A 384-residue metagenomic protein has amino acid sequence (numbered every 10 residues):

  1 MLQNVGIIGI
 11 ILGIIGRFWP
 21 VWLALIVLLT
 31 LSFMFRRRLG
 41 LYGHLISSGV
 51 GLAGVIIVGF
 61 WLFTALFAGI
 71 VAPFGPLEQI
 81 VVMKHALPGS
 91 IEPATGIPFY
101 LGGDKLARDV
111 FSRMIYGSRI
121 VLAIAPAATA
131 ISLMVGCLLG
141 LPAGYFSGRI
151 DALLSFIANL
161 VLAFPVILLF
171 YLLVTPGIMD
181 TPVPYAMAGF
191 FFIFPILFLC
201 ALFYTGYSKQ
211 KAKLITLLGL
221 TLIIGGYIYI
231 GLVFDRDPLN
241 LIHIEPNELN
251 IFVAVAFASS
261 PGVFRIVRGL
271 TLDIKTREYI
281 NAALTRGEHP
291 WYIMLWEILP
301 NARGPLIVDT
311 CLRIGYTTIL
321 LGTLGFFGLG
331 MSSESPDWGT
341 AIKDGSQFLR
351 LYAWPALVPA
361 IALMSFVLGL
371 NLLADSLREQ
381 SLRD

Functional and structural regions predicted by a protein language model:
M1-F18, L41-G49, F74-T129, A341-A360: Periplasmic/extracellular loop-to-transmembrane helix junction in inner-membrane transport proteins
Q3, R108-D384: Alpha-helical transmembrane segments of integral membrane proteins, especially multi-pass inner/plasma-membrane
G6-L77, L154-I157, C200, L214-I228: N-terminal signal-anchor/first transmembrane alpha helix
S32-F33, G89-I91, L270: Short helix-capping and inter-helix turn/linker motifs at the boundaries of alpha-helical repeat units
R37, S48-G51, V55, L77 (+6 more regions): Generic detector of ordered secondary-structure context
A65-L66, P76, I80, T95-G96 (+2 more regions): Residue-level signal for pocket-adjacent positions within structured domains
G69-P73, K84, F99-Y100, G325-G330 (+1 more regions): Residue-level preference for alpha-helix termini and adjacent loops
